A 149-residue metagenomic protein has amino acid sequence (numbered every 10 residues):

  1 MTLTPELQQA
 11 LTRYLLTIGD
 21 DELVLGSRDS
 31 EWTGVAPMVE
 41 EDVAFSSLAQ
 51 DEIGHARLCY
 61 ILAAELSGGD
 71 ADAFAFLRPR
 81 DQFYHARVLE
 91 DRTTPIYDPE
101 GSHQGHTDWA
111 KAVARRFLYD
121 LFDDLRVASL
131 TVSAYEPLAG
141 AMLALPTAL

Functional and structural regions predicted by a protein language model:
M1-L16, L77-R115: Acidic/His metal-coordination segments adjacent to aromatic residues that form catalytic metal sites in metalloenzymes
T2-G19, D29-S30, D42-V43, D51 (+2 more regions): His/Met- and acidic-residue-enriched segments that coordinate or traffic transition-metal cofactors and support
T17, D21, E65-G68: Alpha-helix capping/hinge segments and adjacent helical runs
D20-L23, Q50-R57, F117-L121, L143 (+1 more regions): Generic structural signal for well-ordered, non-transmembrane alpha-helical segments in soluble/cytosolic regions
L25-S47, D123-A139: Helix-loop segments that flank and shape redox-cofactor active sites
S46-F83: Conserved alpha-helical segments that form or flank metal/cofactor-binding pockets of metalloenzymes
L89-A148: Internal, conserved structured core segments that host functional sites
